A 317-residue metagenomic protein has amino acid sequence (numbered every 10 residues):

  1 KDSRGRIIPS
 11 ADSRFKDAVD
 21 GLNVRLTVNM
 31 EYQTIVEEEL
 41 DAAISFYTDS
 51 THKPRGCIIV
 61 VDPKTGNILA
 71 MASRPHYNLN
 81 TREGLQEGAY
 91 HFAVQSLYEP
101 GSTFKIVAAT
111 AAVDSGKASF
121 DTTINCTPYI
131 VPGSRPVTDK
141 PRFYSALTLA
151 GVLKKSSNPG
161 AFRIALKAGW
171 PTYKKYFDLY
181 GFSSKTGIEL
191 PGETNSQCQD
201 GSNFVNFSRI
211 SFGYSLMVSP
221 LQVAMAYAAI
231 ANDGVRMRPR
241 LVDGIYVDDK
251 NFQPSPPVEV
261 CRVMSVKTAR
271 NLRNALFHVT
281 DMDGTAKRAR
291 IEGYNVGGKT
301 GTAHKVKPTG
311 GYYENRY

Functional and structural regions predicted by a protein language model:
D2-V19, V28, G56-S102, V107-Y317: Beta-lactam-recognizing serine transpeptidase/beta-lactamase-like catalytic domain environment
I8-G56: Conserved, well-ordered alpha-helix/loop/beta-strand core segments that scaffold catalytic motifs
